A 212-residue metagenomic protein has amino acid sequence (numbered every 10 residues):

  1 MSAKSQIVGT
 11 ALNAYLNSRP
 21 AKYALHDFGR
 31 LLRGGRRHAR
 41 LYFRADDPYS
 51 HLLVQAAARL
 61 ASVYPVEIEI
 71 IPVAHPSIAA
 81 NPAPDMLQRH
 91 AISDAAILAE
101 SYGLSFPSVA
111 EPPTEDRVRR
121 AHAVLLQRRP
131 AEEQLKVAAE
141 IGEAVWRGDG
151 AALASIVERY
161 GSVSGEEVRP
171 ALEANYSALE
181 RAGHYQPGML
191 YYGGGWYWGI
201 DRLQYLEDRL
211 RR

Functional and structural regions predicted by a protein language model:
M1-R37: Class I S-adenosyl-L-methionine
S5-P20, L53-A61, A139-R212: C-terminal cap of thioredoxin/glutaredoxin-like
N13, A21-L31, P65-E69, A95 (+1 more regions): Membrane-targeting and insertion segments and their boundary/processing signals
G34-Y49: Short active-site neighborhood of thiol/selenol oxidoreductases, capturing the structured segment around
G35-H38, P72-P76, K136, S155-I156 (+1 more regions): A short alpha-helix capping/helix-coil boundary motif
R36-H38, P65, P187: A general structural motif
Y42-D46, A110-E115, Y160-R169: Conserved strand-turn element in the central/C-terminal portion of the radical SAM core barrel that lines
A45, H51-V145: Structural alpha/beta surface segment adjacent to cysteine/selenocysteine redox centers across thiol/disulfide enzymes
